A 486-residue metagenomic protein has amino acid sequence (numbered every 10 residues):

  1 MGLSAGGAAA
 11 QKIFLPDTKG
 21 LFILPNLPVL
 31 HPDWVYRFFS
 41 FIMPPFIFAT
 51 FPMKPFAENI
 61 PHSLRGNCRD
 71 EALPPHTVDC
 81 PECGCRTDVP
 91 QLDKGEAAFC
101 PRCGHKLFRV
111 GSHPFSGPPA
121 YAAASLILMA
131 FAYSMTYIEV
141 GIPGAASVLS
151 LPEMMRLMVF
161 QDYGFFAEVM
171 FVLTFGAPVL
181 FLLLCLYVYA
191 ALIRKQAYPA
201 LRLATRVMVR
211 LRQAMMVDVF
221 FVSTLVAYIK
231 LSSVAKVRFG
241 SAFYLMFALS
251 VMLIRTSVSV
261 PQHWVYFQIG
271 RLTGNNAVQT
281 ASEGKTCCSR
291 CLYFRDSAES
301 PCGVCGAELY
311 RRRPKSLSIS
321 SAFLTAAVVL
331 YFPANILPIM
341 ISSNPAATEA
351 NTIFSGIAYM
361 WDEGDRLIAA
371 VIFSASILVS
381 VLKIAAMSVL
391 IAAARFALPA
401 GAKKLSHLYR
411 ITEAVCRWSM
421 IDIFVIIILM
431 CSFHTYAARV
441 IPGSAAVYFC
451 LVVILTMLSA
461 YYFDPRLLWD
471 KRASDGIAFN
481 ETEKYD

Functional and structural regions predicted by a protein language model:
S4-G7, F14: Short, low-complexity, intrinsically disordered N-terminal modules that encode targeting/processing signals
G6, H31, V35-D486: Long C-terminal interaction/binding lobes of large macromolecular proteins
Q11-K12, K19: Charged/polar low-complexity intrinsically disordered segments
I23: An acidic-aromatic pocket/loop used at catalytic or ligand-binding sites
